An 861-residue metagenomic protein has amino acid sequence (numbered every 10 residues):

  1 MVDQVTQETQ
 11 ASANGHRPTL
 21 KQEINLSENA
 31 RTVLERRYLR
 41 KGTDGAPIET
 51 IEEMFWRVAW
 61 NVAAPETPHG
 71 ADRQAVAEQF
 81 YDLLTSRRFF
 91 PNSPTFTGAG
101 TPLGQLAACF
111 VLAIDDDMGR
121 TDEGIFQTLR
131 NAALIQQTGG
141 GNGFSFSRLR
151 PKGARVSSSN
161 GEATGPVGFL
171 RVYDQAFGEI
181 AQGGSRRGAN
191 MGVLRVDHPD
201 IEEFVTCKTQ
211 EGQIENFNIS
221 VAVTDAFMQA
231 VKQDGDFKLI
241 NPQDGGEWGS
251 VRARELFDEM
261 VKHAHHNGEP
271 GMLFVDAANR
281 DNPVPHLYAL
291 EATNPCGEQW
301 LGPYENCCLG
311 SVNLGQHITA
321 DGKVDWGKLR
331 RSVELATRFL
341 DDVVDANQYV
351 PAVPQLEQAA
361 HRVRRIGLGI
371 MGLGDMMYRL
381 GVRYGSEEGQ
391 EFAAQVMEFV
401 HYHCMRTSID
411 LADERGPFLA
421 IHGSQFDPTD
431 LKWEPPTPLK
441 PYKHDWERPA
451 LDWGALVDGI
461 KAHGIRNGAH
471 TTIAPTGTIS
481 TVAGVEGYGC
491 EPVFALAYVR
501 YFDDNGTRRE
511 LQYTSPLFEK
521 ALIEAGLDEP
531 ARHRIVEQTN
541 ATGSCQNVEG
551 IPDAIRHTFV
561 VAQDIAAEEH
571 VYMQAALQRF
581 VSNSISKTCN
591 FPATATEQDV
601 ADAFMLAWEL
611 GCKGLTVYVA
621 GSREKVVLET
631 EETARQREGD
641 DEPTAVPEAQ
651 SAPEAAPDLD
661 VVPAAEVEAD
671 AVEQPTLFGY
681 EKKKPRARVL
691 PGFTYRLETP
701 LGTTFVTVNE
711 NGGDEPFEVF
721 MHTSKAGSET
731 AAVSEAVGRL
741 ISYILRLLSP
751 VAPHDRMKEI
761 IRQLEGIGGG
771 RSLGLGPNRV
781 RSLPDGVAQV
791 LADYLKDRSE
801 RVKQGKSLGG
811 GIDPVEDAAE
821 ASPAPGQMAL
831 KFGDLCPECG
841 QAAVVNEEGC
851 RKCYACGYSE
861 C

Functional and structural regions predicted by a protein language model:
M1-L106, V111-A113, F257-V261, H266 (+5 more regions): Acidic/polar, glycine-rich intrinsically disordered N-terminal extensions of enzymes
D3, S12-I24, A107-S332, Y349-A359 (+5 more regions): Active-site cavity-forming subdomains of large catalytic enzyme subunits
E28, G297-W300, L340, V344-A346 (+6 more regions): Catalytic alpha/beta core of large soluble enzyme barrels
R40, N61-P68, Y81-S158, E162 (+6 more regions): Function-dense linear segments that define catalytic or interfacial modules in macromolecule-processing proteins
N241, S332-E357, R383-T476, V536 (+4 more regions): Internal maturation/activation junctions in enzymes
R448-A462, E631-T703, A818-F832: Short, Gly/Pro- and small/polar-rich lid/capping loops
C836-C839, C853-C856: Short cysteine-rich clusters marking metal-coordination/redox-active sites
G857-C861: Short Cys/His-rich micro-motifs in 6-15 aa windows
